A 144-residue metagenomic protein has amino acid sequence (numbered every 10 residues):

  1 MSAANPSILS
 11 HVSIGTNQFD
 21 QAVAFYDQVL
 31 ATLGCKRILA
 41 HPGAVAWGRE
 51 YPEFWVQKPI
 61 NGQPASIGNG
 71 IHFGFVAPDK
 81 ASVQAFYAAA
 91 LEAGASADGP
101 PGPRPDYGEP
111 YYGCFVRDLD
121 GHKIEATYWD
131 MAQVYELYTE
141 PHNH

Functional and structural regions predicted by a protein language model:
M1-V23, D130-H144: N-terminal beta-strand motif that seeds the catalytic metal site of vicinal oxygen chelate
S2-A3, G48-E92: Long, continuous compositionally biased terminal/linker segments
I8-V12, N69-F73, Y112: Short amphipathic alpha-helical segments
V12, G108-E109, F115, A126-Q133: Short beta->alpha transition motifs characteristic of CBS
S13-F54: Core segments of cupin and vicinal oxygen chelate
T16-Q21, F75-L119: Vicinal oxygen chelate
R37-I38, P42, F86, A97-P100 (+2 more regions): Ligand-binding pocket scaffold of soluble enzyme catalytic domains
K123: Glycine-rich acetyl-CoA-binding "A-motif" of GNAT/NAT acetyltransferases
